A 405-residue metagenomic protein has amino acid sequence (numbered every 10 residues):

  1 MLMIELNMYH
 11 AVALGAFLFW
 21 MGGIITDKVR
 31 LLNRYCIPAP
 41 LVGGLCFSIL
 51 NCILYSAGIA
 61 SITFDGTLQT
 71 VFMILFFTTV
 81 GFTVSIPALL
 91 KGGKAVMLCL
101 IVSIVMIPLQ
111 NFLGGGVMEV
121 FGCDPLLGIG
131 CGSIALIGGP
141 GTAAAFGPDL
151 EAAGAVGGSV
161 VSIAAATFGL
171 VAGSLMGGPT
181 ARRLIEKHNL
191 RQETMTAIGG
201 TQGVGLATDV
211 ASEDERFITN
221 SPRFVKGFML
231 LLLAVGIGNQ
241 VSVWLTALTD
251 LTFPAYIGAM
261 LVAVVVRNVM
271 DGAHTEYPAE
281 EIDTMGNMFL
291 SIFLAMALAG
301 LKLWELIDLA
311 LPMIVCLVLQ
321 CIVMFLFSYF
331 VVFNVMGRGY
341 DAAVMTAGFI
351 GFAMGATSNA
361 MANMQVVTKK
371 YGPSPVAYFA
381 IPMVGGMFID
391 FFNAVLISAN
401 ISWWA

Functional and structural regions predicted by a protein language model:
M1-L6, V12, M21, R182-F228 (+1 more regions): Intrinsically disordered, low-complexity non-transmembrane regions of multi-pass membrane transporters
M3-F17, T63-F76, L126-S133, D250-V262 (+3 more regions): Structural signature of hydrophobic alpha-helical transmembrane segments
L18, L45-C52, D65-G93, M260-V269 (+1 more regions): Hydrophobic transmembrane alpha-helices of secondary-active transporters and Na+-translocating membrane complexes
M21-N33, T79-K91, T180, V265-A279 (+1 more regions): C-terminal ends of transmembrane helices
I25-L41, I53, G58, I62 (+4 more regions): Flexible hinge motifs at transmembrane-helix junctions and intramembrane kinks/re-entrant loops in multi-pass membrane
V71, S85-G115, T167, A299-Y329: Entry/N-cap segments of selected transmembrane alpha helices and their immediately preceding amphipathic helices
L113, V117-G157, V161, F168 (+3 more regions): Alpha-helical membrane segments and immediately flanking helix-loop junctions that form or couple to the substrate/ion
G116-C123, A166-D209, F330-Y340, G385-A405: Juxtamembrane and boundary regions of transmembrane helices in multi-pass small-molecule transporters and channels
